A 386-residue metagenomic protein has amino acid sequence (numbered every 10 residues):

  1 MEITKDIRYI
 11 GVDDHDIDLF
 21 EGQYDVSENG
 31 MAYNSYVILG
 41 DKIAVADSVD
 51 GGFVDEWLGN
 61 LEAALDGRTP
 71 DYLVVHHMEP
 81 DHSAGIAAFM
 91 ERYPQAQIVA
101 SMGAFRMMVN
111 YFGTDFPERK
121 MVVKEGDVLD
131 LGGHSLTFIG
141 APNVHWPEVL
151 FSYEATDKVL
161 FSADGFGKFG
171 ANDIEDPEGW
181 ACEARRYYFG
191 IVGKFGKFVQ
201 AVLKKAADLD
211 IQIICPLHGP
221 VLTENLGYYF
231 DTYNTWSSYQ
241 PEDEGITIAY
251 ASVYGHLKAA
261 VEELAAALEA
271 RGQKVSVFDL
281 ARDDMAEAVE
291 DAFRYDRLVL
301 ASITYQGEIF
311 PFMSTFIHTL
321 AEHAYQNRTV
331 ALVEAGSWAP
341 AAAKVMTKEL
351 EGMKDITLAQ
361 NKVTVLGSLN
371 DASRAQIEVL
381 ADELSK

Functional and structural regions predicted by a protein language model:
E2-E62, F151-E154, K158-S162, L257: Conserved beta-strand hairpin/beta-sheet module of binuclear metal-dependent hydrolase folds, prominently
E2-K5, A100-V149, F195-A201: Metallo-beta-lactamase
D41, G52-V99: Active-site metal-binding motif and surrounding structural segment of the metallo-beta-lactamase
K42-A44, Y72, H134, K158-F161 (+3 more regions): Structural motif
A46-S48, P70-M78, I98-S101, L160-D164 (+1 more regions): Active-site neighborhood of phospho(di)ester-bond hydrolases with catalytic His/Asp-centered motifs
N172-I214, H218-V221, E263-F278, A288-K386: FMN-binding flavodoxin-like domain, especially the glycine-rich phosphate-binding loop
C215-E242: Short N-terminal or domain-adjacent regulatory/targeting segments
A249-R271: Short, charged N-terminal beta->alpha structural module
